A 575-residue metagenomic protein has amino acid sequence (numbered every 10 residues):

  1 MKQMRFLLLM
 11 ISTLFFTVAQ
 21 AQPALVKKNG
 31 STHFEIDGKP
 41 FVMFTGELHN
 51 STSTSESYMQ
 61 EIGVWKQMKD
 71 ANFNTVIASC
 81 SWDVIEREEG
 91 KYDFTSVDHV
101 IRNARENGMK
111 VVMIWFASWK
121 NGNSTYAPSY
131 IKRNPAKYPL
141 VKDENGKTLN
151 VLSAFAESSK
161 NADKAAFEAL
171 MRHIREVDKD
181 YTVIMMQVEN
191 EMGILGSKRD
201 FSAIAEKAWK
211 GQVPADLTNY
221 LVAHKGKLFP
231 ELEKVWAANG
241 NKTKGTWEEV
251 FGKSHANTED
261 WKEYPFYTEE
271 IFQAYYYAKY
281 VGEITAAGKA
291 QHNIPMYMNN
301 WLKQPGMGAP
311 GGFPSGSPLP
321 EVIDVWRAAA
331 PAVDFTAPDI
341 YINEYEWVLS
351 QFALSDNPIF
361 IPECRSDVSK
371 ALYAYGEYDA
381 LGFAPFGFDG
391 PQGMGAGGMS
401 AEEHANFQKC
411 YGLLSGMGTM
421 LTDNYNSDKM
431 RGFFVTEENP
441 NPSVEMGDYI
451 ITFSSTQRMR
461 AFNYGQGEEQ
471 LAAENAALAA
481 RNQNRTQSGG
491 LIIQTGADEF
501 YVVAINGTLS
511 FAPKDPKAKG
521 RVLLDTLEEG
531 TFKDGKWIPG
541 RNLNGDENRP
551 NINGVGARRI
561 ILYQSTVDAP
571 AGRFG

Functional and structural regions predicted by a protein language model:
A21-N74: N-terminal carbohydrate-binding accessory modules
G38, V76, A104, L170 (+3 more regions): Conserved, mostly hydrophobic/aromatic
T52-D70, P314-A329, Y345-V348, A371: Short, acidic/polar
Q60-P135, A274-Q291: Aromatic-lined substrate-binding rim segments of carbohydrate-active enzymes
M109, V281-I294, V322-N424: Catalytic-core region of carbohydrate-active enzymes that cleave or remodel glycosidic bonds
P139-I323: Polysaccharide-binding and catalytic clefts of secreted carbohydrate-active enzymes
Y373-P516: Aromatic- and carboxylate-lined catalytic core of secreted/periplasmic carbohydrate-active enzymes
E469-T486, G490, E499-G575: C-terminal beta-sandwich/jelly-roll accessory domains of carbohydrate-active enzymes
